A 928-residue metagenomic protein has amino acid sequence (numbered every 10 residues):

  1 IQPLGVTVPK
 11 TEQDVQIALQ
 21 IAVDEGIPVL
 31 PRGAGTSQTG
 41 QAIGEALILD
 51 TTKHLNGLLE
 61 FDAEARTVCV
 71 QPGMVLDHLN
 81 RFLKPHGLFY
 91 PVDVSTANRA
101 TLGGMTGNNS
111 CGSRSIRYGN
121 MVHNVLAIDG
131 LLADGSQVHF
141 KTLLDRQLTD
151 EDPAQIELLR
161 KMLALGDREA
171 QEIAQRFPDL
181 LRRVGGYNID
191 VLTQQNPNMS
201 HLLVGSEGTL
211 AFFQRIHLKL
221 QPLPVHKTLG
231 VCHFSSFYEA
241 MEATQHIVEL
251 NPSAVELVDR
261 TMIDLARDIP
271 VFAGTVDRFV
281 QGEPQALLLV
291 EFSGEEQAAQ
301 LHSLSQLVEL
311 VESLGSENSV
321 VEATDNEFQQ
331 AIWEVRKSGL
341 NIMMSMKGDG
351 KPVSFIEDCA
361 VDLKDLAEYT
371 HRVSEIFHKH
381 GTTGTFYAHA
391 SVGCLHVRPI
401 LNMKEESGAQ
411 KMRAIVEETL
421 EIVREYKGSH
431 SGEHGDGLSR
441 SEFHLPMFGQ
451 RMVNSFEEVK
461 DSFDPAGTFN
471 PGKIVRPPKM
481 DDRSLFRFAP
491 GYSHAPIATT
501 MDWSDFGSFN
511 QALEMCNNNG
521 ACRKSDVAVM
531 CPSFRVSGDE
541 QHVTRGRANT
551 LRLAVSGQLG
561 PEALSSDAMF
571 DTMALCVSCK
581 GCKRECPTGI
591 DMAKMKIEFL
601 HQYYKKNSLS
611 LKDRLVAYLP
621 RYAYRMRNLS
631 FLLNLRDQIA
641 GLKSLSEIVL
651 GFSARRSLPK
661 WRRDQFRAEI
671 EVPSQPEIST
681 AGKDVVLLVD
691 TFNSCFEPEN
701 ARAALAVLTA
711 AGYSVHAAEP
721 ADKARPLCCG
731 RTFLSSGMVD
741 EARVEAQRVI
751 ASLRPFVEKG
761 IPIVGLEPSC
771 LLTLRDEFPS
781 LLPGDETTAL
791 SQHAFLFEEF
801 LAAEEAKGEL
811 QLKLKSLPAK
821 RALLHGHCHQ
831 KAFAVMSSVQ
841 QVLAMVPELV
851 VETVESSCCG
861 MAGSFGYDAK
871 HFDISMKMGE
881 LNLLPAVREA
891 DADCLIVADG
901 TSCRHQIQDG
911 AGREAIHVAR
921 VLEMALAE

Functional and structural regions predicted by a protein language model:
I1-D24, A34-R66, S95, Y118 (+5 more regions): N-terminal flexible segment immediately upstream of the FAD-binding catalytic core in FAD-dependent oxidoreductases
I1-V29, T51-V94, T106, S110-L158 (+4 more regions): N-terminal glycine-rich flavin-associated loop
S37-G40, T96-G103, D145, L181-N188 (+17 more regions): A glycine-rich phosphate-binding loop feature that marks nucleotide/adenosyl-phosphate handling sites
M105-G107, S115-V335, H371, P446 (+2 more regions): C-terminal substrate-binding/cap subdomain adjacent to the FAD-binding core in PCMH-type and related FAD-linked
F140, I216-L220, M241, V248-G350 (+14 more regions): Terminal amphipathic helices with adjacent charged low-complexity linkers/tails
V184, L192-L210, H217, T228 (+13 more regions): Long hydrophobic segments that form regular secondary structure
G350, E425-H430, G437-L575, K594-S608 (+2 more regions): Ferredoxin-type iron-sulfur electron-transfer modules and their immediate structural context
D464, P471, F486, A593-E928: Iron-sulfur cluster-binding electron-transfer modules in prokaryotic oxidoreductases
